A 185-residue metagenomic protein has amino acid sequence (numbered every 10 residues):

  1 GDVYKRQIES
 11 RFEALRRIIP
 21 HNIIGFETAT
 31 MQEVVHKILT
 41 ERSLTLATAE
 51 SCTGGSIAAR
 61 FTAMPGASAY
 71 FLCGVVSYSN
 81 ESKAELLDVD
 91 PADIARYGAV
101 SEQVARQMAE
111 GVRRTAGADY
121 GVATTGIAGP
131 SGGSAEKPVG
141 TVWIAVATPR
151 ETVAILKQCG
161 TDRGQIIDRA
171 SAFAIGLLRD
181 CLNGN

Functional and structural regions predicted by a protein language model:
G1-D2: C-terminal terminal segments
K5-N185: Short alpha-helical segments enriched in small residues
